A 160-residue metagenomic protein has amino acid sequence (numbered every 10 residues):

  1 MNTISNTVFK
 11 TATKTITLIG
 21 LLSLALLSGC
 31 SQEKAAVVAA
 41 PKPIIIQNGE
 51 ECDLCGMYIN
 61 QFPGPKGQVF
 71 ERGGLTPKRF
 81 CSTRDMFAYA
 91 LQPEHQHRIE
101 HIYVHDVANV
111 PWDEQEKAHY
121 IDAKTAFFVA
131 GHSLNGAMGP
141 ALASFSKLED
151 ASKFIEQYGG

Functional and structural regions predicted by a protein language model:
N2-I19: Bacterial N-terminal signal peptides that target proteins for export
L26-G29: C-terminal motif of bacterial Sec signal peptides marking the signal peptidase cleavage site
S31-E33: Bacterial signal peptide processing site
A35-I44: Short, intrinsically disordered, charge-biased short linear motifs at domain edges
I44-K78: Post-signal-peptide N-terminal segment of Sec-exported extracytoplasmic proteins
F70-L75, Q96-H97, S133-G139: Short glycine-enriched loop/turn motifs at secondary-structure junctions
T83-H95: Short metal-binding segments enriched for Cys and/or His
E100-Y158: Thiol/selenol-based redox catalytic cores and closely related redox-interacting motifs
